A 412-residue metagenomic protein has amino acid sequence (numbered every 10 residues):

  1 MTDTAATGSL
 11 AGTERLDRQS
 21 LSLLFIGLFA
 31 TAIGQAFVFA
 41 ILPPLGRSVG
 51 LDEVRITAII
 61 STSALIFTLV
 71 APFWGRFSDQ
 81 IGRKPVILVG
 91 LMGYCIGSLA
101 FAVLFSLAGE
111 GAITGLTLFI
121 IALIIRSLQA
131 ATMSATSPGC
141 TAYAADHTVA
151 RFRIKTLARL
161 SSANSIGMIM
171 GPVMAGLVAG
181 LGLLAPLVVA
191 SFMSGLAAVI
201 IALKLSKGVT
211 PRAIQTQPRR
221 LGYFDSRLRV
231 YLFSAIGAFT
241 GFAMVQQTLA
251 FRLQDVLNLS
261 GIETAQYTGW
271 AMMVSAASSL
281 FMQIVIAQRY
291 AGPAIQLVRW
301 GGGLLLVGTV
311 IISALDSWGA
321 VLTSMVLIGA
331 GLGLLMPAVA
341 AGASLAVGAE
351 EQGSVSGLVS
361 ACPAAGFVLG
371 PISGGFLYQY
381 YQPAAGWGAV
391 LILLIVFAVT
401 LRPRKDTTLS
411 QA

Functional and structural regions predicted by a protein language model:
T2-R18, S206-F233: Juxtamembrane intracellular "pre-TM" segments in multi-pass secondary transporters
F29, G111-A135, A320-L334: Hydrophobic core of transmembrane alpha-helices in multi-pass small-molecule transporters, especially MFS/SLC-type
A40-V54, T248-Y267: Short amphipathic helix-loop junctions that connect adjacent transmembrane helices in Major Facilitator Superfamily/SLC
L65-L69, Y267-Y290: Transmembrane alpha-helices of Major Facilitator/SLC transporters
V70-R83, F281-I295: Helix-to-loop junctions at the C-terminal end of transmembrane segments in multipass secondary transporters
M92-G115, L304-D316: C-terminal ends and interior cores of transmembrane alpha-helices in multi-pass membrane transporters/permeases
L123-N164: Cytoplasmic helix-loop-helix junction between adjacent transmembrane helices in 12-TM secondary transporters
A294-V339: C-terminal transmembrane helical hairpin of 12-TM major facilitator-type secondary transporters
